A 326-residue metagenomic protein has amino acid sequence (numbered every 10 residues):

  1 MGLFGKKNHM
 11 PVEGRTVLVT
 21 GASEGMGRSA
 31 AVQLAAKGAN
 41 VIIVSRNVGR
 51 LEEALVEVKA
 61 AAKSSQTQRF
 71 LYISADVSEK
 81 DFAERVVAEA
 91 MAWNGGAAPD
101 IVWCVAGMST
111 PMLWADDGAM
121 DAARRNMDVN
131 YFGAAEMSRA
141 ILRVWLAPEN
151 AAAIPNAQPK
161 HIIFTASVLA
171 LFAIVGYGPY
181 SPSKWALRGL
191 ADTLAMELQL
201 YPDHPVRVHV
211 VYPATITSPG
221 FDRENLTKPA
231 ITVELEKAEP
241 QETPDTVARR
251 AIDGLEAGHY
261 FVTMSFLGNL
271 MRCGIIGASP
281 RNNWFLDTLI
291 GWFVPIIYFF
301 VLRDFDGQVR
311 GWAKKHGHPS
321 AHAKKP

Functional and structural regions predicted by a protein language model:
T16, S23-E24: Conserved glycine-rich cofactor-binding loop
K37-A54: Conserved glycine-rich Rossmann-like NAD(P)H-binding loop of the short-chain dehydrogenase/reductase
A61-D81: Rossmann-fold cofactor-recognition segment
S109-R124, A147-N156, G176: Conserved mid-core segment of classical short-chain dehydrogenase/reductases
S138, S183-A186: Active-site helix of classical SDR
S167: Residue(s) in the substrate-gating loop at a strand-loop-helix junction that position the organic substrate next
E197-N283: SDR active-site lid
